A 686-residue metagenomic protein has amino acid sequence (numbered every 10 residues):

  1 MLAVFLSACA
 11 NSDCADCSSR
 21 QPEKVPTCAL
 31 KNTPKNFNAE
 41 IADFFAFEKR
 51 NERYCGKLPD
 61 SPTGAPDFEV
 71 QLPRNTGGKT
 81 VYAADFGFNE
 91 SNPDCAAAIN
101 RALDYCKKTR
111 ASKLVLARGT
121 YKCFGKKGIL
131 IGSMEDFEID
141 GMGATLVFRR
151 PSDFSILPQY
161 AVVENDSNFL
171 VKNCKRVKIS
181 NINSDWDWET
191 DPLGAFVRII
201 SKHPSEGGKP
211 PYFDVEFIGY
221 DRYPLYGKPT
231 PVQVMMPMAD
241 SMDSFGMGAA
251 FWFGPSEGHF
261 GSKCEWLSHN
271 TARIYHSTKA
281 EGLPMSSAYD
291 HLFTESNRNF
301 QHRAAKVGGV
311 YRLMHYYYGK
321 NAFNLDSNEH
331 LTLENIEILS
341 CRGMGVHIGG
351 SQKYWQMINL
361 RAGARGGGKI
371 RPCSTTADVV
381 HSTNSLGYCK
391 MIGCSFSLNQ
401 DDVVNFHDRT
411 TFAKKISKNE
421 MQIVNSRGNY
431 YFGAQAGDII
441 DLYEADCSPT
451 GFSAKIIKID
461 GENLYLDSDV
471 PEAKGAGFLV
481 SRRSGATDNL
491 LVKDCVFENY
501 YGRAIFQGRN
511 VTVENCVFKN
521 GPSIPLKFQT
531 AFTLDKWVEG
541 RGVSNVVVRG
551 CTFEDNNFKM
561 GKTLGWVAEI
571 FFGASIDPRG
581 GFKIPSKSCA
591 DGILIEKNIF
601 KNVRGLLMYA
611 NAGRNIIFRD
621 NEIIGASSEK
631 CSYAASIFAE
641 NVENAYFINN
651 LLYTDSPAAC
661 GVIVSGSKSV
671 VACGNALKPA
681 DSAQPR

Functional and structural regions predicted by a protein language model:
S7-A8: C-terminal motif of bacterial Sec signal peptides marking the signal peptidase cleavage site
V25-A98: Right-handed parallel beta-helix/beta-solenoid
F86-F88, A96-L103, K107-F137, M142-Q159 (+4 more regions): N-terminal extracellular ligand-recognition/capping segment immediately after the signal peptide
A111, M134, G141, F169-C174 (+35 more regions): Parallel beta-helix/beta-solenoid
A111-S112, G125-G128, F148-D153, W188-L193 (+13 more regions): Short glycine/acidic-rich loop motifs that flank beta-strands on beta-rich extracellular proteins
W186-E206, F213-L267, N429-E462: Ser/Thr/Gly-rich low-complexity blocks that favor extended beta-strand/coil architectures
M242-Y318, T450-S453, I457-L490, D494 (+1 more regions): Small/polar beta-strand repeat architecture
